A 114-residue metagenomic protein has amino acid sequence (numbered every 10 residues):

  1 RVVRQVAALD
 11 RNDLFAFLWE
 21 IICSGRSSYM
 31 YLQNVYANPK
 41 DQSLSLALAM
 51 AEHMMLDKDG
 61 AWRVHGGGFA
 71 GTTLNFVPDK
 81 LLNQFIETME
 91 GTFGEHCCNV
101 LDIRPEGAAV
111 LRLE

Functional and structural regions predicted by a protein language model:
R1-R63, N75-E114: C-terminal nucleotide
A70-T73: N-terminal pre-core extensions flanking Radical SAM catalytic domains
